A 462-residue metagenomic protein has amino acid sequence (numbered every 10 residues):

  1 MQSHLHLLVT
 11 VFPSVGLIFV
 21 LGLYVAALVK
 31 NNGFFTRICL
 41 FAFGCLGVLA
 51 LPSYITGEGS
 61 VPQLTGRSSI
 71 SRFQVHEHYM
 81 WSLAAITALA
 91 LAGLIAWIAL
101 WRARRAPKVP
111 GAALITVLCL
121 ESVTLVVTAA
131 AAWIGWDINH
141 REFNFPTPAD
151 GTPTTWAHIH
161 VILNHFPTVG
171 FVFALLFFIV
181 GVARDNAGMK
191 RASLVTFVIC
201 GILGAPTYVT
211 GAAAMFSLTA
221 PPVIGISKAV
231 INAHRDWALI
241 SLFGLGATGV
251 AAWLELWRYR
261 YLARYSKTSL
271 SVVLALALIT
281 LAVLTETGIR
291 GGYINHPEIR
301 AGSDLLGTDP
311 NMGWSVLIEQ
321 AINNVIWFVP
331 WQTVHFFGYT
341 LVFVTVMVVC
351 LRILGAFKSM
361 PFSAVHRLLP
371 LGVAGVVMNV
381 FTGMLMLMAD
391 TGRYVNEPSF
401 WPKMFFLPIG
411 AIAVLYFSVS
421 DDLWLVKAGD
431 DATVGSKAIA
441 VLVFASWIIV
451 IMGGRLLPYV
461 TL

Functional and structural regions predicted by a protein language model:
M1-L462: Polytopic transmembrane helical bundles with strong interfacial aromatic enrichment
